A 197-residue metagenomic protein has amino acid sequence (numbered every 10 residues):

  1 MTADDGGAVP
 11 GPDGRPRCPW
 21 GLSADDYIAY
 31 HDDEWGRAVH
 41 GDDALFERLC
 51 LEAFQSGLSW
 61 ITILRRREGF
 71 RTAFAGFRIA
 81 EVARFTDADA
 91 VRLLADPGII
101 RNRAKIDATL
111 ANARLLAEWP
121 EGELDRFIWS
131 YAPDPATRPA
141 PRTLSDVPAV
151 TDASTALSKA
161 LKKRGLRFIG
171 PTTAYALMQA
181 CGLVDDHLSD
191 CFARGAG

Functional and structural regions predicted by a protein language model:
M1-G197: HhH-family (HhH-GPD) DNA N-glycosylase catalytic core used in base-excision repair
